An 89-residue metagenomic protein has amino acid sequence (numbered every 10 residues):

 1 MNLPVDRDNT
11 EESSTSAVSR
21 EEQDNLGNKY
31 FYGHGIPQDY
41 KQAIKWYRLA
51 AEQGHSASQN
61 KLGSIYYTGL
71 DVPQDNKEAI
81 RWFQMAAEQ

Functional and structural regions predicted by a protein language model:
Q23-Y32, I36, K61-T68, V72: Hydrophobic face of amphipathic alpha-helices that form TPR/SEL1-like repeat modules and related alpha-solenoid
L49-E52, M85-E88: Conserved structural position within tetratricopeptide repeats
